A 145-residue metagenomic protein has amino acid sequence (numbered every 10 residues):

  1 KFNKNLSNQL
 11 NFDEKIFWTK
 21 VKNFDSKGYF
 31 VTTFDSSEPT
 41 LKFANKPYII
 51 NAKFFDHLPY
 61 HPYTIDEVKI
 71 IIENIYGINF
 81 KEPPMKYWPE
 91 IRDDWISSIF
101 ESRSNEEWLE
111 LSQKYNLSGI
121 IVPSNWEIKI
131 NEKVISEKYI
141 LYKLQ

Functional and structural regions predicted by a protein language model:
K1-N8: Transmembrane alpha-helical segments
N3, E90-D94: Short glycine/proline- and acidic residue-enriched helix-loop micro-motifs that form flexible lids or anion-recognition
N8-N11, G28, S98-E101: A short linear-motif detector with a strong N-terminal bias
N11-F12, T19-I91, L111, L117-W126: Short periplasmic/luminal acceptor-recognition loop of GT-C membrane glycosyltransferases, typified by
K15, F34, S102-E106: Structural motif corresponding to alpha-helix initiation and N-cap regions
D93-D94, F100-Q145: Aromatic/acidic, Gly/Pro-rich catalytic loop(s) in extracytoplasmic/lumenal soluble domains of multi-pass membrane
